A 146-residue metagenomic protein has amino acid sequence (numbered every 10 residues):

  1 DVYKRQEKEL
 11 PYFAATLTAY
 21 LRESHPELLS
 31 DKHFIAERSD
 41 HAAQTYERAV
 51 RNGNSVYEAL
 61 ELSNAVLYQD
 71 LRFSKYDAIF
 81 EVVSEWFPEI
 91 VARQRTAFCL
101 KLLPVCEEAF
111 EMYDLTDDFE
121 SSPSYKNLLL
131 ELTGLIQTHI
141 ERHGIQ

Functional and structural regions predicted by a protein language model:
D1-Y3: Short, small-residue-biased leader/transition segments that mark boundaries at the very start of proteins
R5-E9: Acidic, low-complexity proline/glycine-rich segments
L10-V66: N-terminal interaction modules that seed assembly of large macromolecular complexes
T16-A19, P26, F34, I90-R95 (+2 more regions): Contiguous interface-forming segments/domains that mediate binding rather than catalysis
E27-L29, G53, V91-A92, L115-S122: Charged, low-complexity interaction regions
D70-L115: Long, charge-patterned amphipathic interaction tracts in eukaryotic proteins
T96-Q146: Long, low-complexity acidic/proline-rich regions
